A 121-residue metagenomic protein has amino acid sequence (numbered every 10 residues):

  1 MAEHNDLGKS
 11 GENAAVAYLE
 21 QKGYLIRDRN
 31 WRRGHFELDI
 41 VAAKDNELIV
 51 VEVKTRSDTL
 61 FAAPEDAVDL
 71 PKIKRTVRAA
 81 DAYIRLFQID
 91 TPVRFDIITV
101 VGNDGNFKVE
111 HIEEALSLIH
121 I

Functional and structural regions predicted by a protein language model:
M1-R29: Acidic-basic catalytic patches of nuclease active cores, encompassing PD-(D/E)XK and other metal-cofactor nuclease
L19, L38-T59, A63, V68-P71 (+1 more regions): Conserved catalytic cores of phosphodiester-cleaving nucleases, focusing on short active-site segments
R33-F36, G105: Short acidic/glycine-enriched loop/turn segments that link adjacent beta-strands
E47-I49, D96, E110: Protein kinase-like catalytic core scaffold
E65, L70-N106: Nucleic-acid nuclease catalytic cores
V109-I112, S117: Intrinsically disordered, low-complexity regions enriched in acidic/Ser/Thr/Pro/Gln residues
I119-I121: Conserved small/polar residues in nucleotide/adenosyl-binding loops
